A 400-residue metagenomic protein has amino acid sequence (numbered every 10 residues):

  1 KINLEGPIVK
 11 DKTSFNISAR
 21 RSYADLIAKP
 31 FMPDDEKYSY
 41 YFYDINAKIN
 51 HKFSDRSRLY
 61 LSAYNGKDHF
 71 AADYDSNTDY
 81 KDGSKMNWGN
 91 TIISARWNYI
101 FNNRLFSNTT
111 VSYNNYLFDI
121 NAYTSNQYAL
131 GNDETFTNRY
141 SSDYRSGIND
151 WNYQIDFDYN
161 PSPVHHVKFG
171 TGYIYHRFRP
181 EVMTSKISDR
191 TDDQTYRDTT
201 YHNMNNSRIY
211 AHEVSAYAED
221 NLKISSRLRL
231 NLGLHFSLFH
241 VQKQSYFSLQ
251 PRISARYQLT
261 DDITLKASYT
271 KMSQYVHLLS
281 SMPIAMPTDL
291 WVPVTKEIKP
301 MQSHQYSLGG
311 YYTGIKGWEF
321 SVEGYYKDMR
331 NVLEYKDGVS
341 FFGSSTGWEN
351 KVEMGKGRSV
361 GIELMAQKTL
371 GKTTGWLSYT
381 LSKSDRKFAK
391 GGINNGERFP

Functional and structural regions predicted by a protein language model:
K1-Y23, D34-H69, K85-T109, Y113 (+1 more regions): Transmembrane beta-barrel wall of Gram-negative outer-membrane proteins
K12-F15, R56-L59, F101-S107, L117 (+5 more regions): Repeated loop/turn-to-beta-strand initiation elements of outer-membrane beta-barrel proteins
I17-Y23, L61-K67, T109-N115, F169-Y175 (+6 more regions): Transmembrane beta-barrel strands of outer-membrane/channel proteins
F31-E36, N77-S84, I92-R96, F136-Y144 (+9 more regions): Extracellular loop and loop/strand-boundary signature of outer-membrane beta-barrel proteins
H69-A71, L117, T184, Y257 (+2 more regions): Surface-exposed extracellular loop regions of Gram-negative outer-membrane beta-barrel proteins, predominantly
A71-Y217: Replace "related TpsB outer-membrane translocases also match" with "some related outer-membrane beta-barrels such as
H166-T264, Y275-V276, G391-N394: Signature of Gram-negative outer-membrane beta-barrel scaffolds
Y326-D328, T346-P400: Gram-negative outer-membrane beta-barrel transporters
